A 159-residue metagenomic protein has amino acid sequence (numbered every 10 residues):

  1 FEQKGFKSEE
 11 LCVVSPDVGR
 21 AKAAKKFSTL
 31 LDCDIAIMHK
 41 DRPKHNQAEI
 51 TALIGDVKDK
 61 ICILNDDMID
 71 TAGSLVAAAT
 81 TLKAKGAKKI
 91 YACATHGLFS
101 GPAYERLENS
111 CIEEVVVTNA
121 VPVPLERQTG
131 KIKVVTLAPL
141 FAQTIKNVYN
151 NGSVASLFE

Functional and structural regions predicted by a protein language model:
F1-E159: PRPP-associated nucleotide enzymes
